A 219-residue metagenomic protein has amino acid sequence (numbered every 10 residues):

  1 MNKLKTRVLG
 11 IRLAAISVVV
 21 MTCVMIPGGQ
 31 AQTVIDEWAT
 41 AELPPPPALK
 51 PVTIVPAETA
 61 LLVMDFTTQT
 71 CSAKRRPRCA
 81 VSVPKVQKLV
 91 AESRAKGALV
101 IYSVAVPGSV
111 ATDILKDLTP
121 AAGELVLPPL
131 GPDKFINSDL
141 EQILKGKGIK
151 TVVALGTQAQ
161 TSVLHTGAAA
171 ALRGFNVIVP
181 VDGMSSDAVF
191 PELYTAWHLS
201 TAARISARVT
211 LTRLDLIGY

Functional and structural regions predicted by a protein language model:
N2-I16: Bacterial N-terminal signal peptides that target proteins for export
G10, G28-G29: Residue-identity detector for glycine
A14-V24: Bacterial N-terminal signal peptides
Q30-A60, G108-Y219: Active-site-adjacent betaalpha module
T33-T40, C71-A80: Acidic/histidine-rich helix-loop elements that form or flank divalent-metal/phosphate-binding sites at the catalytic
L62-A73: Acidic/histidine-rich, surface-exposed loop or edge segments in extracytoplasmic proteins
V63-M64, A98-A105, P180: Short beta-strand segments at enzyme active-site cores
R75-S93, A98-I101: A short alpha/beta connector and helix-capping loop motif
